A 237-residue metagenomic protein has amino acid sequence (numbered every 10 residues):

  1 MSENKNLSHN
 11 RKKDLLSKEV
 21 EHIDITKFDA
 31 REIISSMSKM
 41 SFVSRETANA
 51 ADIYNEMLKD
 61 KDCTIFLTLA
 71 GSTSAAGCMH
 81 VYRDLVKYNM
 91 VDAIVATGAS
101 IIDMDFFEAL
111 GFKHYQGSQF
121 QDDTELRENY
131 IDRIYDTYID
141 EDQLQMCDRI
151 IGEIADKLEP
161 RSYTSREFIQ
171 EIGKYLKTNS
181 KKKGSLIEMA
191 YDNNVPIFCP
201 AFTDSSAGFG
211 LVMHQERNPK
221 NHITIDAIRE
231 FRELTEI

Functional and structural regions predicted by a protein language model:
S2-L69, S74-I237: Conserved catalytic alpha/beta core of Sir2/sirtuin-type deacylases, generalized to analogous enzyme cores that bind
